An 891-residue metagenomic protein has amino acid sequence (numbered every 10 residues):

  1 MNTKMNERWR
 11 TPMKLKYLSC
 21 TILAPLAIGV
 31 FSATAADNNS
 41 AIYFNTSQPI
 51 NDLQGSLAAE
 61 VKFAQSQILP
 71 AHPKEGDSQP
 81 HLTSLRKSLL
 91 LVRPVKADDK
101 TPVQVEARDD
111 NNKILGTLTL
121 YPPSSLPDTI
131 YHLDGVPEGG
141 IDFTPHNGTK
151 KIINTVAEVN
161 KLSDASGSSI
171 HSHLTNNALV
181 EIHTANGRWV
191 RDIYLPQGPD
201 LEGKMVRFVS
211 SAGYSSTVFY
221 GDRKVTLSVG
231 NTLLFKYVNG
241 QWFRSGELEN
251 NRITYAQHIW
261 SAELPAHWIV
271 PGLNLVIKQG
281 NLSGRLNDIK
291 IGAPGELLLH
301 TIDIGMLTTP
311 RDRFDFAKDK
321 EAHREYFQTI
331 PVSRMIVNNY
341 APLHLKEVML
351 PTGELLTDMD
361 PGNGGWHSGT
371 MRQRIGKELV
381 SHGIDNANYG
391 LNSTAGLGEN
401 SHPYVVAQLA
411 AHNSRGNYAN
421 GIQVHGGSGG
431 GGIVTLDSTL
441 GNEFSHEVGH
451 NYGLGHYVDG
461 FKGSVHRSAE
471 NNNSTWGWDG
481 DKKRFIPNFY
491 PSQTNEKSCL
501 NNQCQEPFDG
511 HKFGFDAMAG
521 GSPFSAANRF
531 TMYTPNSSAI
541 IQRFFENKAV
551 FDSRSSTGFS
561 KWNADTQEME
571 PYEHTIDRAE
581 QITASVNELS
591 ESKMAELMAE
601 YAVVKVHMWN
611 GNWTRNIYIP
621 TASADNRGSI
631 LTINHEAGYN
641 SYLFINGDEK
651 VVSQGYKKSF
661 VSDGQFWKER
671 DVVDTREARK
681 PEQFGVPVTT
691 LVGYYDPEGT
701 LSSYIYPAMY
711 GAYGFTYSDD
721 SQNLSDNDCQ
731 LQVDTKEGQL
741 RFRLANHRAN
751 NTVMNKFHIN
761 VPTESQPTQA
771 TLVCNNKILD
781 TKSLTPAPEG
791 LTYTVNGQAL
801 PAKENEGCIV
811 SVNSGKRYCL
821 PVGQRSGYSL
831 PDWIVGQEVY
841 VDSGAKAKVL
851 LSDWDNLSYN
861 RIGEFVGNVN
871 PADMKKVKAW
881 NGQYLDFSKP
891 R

Functional and structural regions predicted by a protein language model:
N2-T34: Gram-negative bacterial Sec-dependent N-terminal signal peptides
N45-K151, Q241, E247-G431, T435-L440 (+9 more regions): Propeptide-to-catalytic entry region of secreted or membrane-anchored zinc metalloproteases
T83-L85, G463-E580, D674-N755, S765-P767 (+1 more regions): Replace "(M1/M4/M9/M12/WLM)" with "(e.g., M1/M4/M8/M9/M12/M26/WLM)" and add "not limited to" to clarify scope
R86-L90, K204, S629, Q837: Structural beta-strand segments of beta-rich domains
L89-V95, R207, T716-D720: Short edge beta-strand/loop segments characteristic of extracellular beta-sandwich folds
F143-V218, Y237, F243, A579-I645 (+3 more regions): Exposed extracellular interaction/assembly regions and N-terminal maturation sites
T232-E247, Y656-T675, L885-F887, R891: Low-complexity acidic/polar repeat-biased segments
Q581-I582, L800-R891: Compact beta-sheet-dominated domain cores in extracellular/mature segments
